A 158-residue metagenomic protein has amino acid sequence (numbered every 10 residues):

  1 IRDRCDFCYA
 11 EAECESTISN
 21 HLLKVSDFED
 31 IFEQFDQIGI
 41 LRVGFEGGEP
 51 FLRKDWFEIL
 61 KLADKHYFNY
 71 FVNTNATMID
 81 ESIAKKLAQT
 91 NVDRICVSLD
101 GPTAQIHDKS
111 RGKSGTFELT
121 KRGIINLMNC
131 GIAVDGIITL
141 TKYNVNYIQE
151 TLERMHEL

Functional and structural regions predicted by a protein language model:
I1-R94: Conserved alpha-helical substructure of the radical SAM core
E13-F28, I38, G48-D55, M78 (+2 more regions): Conserved non-cysteine loop/helix-boundary elements of the Radical SAM core domain that shape
I38-G44, D64-F71, V92-C96, E118-L158: Conserved C-terminal portion of the radical SAM core fold that forms the substrate/S-adenosylmethionine-binding
R42-E46, L99, K113: Short glycine/serine/threonine-biased micro-segments
D100-A104: A glycine-centered beta->alpha junction motif in the catalytic cores of kinase/phosphotransferase enzymes
